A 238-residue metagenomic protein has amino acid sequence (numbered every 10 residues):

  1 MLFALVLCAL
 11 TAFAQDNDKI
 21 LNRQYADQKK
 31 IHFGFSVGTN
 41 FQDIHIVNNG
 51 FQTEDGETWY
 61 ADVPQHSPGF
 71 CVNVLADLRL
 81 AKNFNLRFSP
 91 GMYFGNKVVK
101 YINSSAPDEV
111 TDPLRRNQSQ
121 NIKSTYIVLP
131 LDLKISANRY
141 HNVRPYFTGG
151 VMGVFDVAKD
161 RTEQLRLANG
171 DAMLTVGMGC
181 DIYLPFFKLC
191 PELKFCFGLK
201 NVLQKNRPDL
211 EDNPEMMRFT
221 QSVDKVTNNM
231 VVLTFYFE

Functional and structural regions predicted by a protein language model:
A14-P68, M230, Y236-E238: Short glycine/proline- and aromatic-enriched beta-strand/turn motifs that initiate or cap beta-hairpins
Q28, A81-N83, N138-N142, Y183-F187 (+1 more regions): Outer-membrane beta-barrel channels and translocator barrels
K29-I31, H66-F70, K123-L129, V143 (+2 more regions): Residues that define the transmembrane beta-barrel architecture of outer-membrane proteins
I31-V37, L86-P90, I127-L129, P145-V151 (+3 more regions): Transmembrane beta-strands of outer-membrane beta-barrel proteins
T39-D43, M92-N96, I135-A137, V151-V157 (+3 more regions): Transmembrane beta-strands of outer-membrane beta-barrel pores
Q42, N49-V110: Glycine- and aromatic-enriched membrane insertion/assembly motifs of diderm outer-membrane and organelle channel
H45-Q52, V99-S105, V157-L165, V202-D209: Outer-membrane beta-barrel translocator domains and adjoining extracellular loop/strand segments of Gram-negative
P185-E238: Predominantly the C-terminal beta-signal and adjacent terminal strand-loop region of outer-membrane beta-barrel
